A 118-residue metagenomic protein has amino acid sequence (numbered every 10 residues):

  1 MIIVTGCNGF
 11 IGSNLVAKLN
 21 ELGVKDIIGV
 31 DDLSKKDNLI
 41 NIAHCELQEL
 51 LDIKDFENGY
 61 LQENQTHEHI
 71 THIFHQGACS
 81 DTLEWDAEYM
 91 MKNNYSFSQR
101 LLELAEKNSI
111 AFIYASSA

Functional and structural regions predicted by a protein language model:
M1, K25-I27, A111: Residues at the starts of beta-strands that form the adenosine-phosphate
I2-V24: N-terminal Rossmann NAD(P)H-binding glycine-rich loop of SDR-like oxidoreductase domains
G29-F56: Glycine-rich phosphate-binding loop and adjoining beta1-alpha1-beta2 segment of Rossmann-like nucleotide-binding folds
D32, A78, S117: Active-site loop/turn elements of alpha/beta-hydrolase fold enzymes, especially the short glycine-/histidine-rich
H44, I53, G59-N93: NAD(P)H-binding glycine-rich loop region in Rossmannoid oxidoreductase-like domains and their noncatalytic homologs
H72-H75, R100-A118: Conserved Rossmann-fold NAD(P)-dependent oxidoreductase catalytic core, especially the SDR/UDP-sugar
Y95-Q99: Conserved active-site region of classical short-chain dehydrogenase/reductase
